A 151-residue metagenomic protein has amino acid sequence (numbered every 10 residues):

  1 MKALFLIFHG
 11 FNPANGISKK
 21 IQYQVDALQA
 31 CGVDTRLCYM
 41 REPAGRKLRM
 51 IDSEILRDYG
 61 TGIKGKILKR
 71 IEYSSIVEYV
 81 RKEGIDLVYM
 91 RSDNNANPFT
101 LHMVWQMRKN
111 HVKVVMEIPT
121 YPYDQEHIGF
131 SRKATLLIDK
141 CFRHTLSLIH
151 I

Functional and structural regions predicted by a protein language model:
M1-A44, E83: N-terminal subdomain of nucleotide-sugar transferases
F8, S92-D93, E117-P122: Histidine-centered beta-alpha loop that forms part of the nucleotide-sugar donor binding/catalytic region in diverse
P43-S75, M90-S92, G129-A134: A short, charged, and often flexible helix/loop element on the N-terminal side of the glycosyltransferase catalytic
V77-P98, V112-V115: Short N-terminal targeting/anchoring amphipathic segment
R81, T145-L146: Structural alpha-helical scaffold elements that stabilize or flank donor/cofactor-binding regions in carbohydrate
L87, M107-D124: Active-site proximal beta-strand in glycosyltransferases
K113, Y123-T145: Nucleotide-sugar donor phosphate/pyrophosphate-binding loop at the beta->alpha transition of glycosyltransferases
I149-I151: Conserved small/polar residues in nucleotide/adenosyl-binding loops
